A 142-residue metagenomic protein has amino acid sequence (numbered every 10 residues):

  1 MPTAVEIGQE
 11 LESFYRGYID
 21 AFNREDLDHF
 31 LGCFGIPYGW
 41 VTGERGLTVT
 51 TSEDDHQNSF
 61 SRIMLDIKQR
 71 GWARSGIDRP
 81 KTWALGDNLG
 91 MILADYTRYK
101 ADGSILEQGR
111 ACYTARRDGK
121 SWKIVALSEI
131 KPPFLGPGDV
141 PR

Functional and structural regions predicted by a protein language model:
M1-I36, W40, D54, L135-R142: Short, low-complexity N-terminal intrinsically disordered segments enriched in polar/charged residues
L27-T82, N88: A solvent-exposed, acidic/Ser-Thr-rich amphipathic alpha-helical stretch
R45-G46, G103, K120: Detector for glycine-centered tight turns/loop "hinges" at secondary-structure junctions
R62-M64, L93-T97: Short Pro/Gly-enriched beta-strand edge/turn motifs at strand-loop
I77-W83, D95-R98, R110-R116: Hydrophobic/aromatic beta-strand elements that line small-molecule binding cavities or substrate pockets in beta-rich
I92-L93, V125: Beta-strand residues in well-ordered beta-sheet regions across diverse protein folds
R98-L106: Short, cysteine-centered beta-strand-loop-beta hairpins and adjacent loop/turn segments enriched in charged/polar
L106-P141: Short beta-strand edge/turn micro-motifs at domain boundaries
